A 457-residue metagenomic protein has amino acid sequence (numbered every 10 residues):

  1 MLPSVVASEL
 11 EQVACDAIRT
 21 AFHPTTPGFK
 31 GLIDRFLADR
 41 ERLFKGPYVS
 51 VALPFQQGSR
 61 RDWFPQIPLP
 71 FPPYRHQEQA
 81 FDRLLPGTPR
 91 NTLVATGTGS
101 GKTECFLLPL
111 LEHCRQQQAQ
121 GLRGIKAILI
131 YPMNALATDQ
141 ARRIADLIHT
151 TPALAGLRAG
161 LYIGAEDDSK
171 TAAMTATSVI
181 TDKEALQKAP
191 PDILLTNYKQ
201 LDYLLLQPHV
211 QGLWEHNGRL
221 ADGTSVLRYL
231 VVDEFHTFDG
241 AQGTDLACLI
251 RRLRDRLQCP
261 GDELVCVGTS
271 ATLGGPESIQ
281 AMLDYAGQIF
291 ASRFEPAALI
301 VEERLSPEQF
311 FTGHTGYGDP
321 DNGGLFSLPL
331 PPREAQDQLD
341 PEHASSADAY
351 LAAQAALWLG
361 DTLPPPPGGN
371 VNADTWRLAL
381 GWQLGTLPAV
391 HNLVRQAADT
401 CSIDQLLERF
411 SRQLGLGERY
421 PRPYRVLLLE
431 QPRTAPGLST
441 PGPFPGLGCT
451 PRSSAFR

Functional and structural regions predicted by a protein language model:
M1-Y74, E78-F81, L85, L108-Q118 (+12 more regions): Helicase motor interdomain insertion/brace
Q77, G99, N197: Short, conserved phosphate/pyrophosphate- and ester-handling motifs at nucleotide-, phospho-/glycolipid
P89-L110, F238-A241: Walker A/P-loop
T92-A95, I128-L129, V267: Short hydrophobic/aromatic beta-strand immediately N-terminal to the Walker A/P-loop
N134, F235-G243: Flexible beta-alpha connector loops of hexameric P-loop NTPases
T138-T150: Short amphipathic alpha-helical segment within the helicase RecA-like ATPase core that mediates nucleic-acid
Y198-L201, E234-F238: Conserved Walker B
